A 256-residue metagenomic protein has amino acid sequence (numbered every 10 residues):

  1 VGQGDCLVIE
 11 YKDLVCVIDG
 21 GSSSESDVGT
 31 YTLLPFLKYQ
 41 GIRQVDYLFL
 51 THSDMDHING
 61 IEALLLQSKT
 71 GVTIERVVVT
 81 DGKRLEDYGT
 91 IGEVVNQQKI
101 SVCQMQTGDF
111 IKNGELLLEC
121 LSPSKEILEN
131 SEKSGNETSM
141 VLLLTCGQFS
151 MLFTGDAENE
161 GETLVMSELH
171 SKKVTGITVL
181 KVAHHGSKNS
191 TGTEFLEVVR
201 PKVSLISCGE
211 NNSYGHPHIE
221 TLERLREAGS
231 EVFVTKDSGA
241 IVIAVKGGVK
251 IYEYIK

Functional and structural regions predicted by a protein language model:
V1-K256: Non-globular, low-confidence helical/coil segments that flank catalytic cores
